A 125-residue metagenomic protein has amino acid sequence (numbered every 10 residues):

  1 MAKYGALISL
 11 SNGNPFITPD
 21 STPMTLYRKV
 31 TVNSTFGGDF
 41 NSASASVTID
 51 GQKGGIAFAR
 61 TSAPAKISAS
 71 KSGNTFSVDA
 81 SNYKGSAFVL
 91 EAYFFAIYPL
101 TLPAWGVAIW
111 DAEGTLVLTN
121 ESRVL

Functional and structural regions predicted by a protein language model:
M1-S44, N82-L125: Extracellular receptor-binding modules and their adjoining Ser/Thr/Gly/Asp/Asn-rich linkers
K29-T31, G54-I56, G73-V78: Short, hydrophobic/aromatic-rich segments at coil-to-beta transitions
F40-A43, T61-V89: A cross-kingdom feature marking solvent-exposed beta-strand/loop segments within repeated, beta-rich binding/scaffold
T48-A63: Change to "...patches in solvent-exposed regions of secreted, membrane-anchored, or virion-exposed structural
